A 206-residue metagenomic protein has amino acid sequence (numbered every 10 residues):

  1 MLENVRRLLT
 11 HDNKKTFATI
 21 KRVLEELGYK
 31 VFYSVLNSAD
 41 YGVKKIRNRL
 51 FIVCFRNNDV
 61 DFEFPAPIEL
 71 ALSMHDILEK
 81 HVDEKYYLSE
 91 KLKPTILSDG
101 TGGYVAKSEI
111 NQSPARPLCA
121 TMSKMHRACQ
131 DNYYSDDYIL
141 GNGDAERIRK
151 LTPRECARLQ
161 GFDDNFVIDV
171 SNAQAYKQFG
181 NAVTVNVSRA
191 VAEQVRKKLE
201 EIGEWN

Functional and structural regions predicted by a protein language model:
M1-M125, S135-D136: Class I S-adenosyl-L-methionine
E90-N206: C-terminal target-recognition/interaction regions appended to catalytic cores
